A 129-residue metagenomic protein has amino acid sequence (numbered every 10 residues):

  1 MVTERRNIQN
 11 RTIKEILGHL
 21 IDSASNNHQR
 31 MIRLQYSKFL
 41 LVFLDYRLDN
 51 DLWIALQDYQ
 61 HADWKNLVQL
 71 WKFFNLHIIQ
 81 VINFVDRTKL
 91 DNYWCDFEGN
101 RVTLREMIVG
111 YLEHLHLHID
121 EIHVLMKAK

Functional and structural regions predicted by a protein language model:
M1-V2, D86: Residues that cap or delimit alpha-helices
T3-N50, I79, Y93-K129: Short, contiguous alpha-helical
L52-D91: Acidic/histidine-rich alpha-helical segments that form the ligand environment of transition-metal centers
